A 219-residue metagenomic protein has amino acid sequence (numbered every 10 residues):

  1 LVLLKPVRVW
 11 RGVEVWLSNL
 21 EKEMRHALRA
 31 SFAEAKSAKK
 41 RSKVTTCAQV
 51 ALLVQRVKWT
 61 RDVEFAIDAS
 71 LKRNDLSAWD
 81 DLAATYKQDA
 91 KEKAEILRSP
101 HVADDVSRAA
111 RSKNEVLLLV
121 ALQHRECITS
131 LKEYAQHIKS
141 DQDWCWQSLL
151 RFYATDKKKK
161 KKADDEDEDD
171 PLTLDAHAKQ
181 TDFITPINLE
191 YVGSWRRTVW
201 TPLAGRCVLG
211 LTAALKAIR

Functional and structural regions predicted by a protein language model:
L1-P202: Extended, charged/polar low-complexity intrinsically disordered regions
T198, G205-L215: Pre-Walker A adenine-sensing motif
A217-R219: Walker A/P-loop
